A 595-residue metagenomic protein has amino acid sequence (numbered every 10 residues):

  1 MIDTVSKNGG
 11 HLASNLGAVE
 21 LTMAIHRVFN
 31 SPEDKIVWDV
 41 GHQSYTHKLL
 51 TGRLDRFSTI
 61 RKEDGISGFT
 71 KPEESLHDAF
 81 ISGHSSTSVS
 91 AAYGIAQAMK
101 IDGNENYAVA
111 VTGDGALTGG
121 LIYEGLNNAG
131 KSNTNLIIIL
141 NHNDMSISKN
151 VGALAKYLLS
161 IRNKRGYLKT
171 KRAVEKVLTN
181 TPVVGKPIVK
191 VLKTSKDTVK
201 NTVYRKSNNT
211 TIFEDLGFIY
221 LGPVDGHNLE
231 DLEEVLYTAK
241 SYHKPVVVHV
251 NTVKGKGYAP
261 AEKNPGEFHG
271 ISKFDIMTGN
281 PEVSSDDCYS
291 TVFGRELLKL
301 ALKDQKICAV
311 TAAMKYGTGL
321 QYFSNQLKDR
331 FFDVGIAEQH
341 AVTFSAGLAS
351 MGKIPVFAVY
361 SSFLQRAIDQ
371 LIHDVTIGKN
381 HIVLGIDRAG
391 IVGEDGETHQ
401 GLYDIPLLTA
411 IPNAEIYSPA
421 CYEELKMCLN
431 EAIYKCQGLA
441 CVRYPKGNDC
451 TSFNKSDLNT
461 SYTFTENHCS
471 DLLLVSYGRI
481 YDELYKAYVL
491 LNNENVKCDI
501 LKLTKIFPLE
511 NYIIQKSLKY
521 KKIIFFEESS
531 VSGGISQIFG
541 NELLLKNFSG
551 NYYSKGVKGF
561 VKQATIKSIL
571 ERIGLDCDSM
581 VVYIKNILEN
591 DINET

Functional and structural regions predicted by a protein language model:
M1-T4, P260-I276: Cofactor-/ligand-binding subdomain signature composed of acidic, glycine-rich, tryptophan-containing flexible loops
D3, H11-S132, K306-I307, T311-A312 (+1 more regions): Cofactor-binding active-site loop characterized by glycine-rich and histidine/acidic residues
V5-G9, G217-Y220, P412-E415: Short amphipathic alpha-helical interaction patches enriched in hydrophobic/aromatic residues with interspersed Lys/Arg
T22, H26, A96, V109-G113 (+10 more regions): Short, well-ordered alpha-helical packing segments
T59-A91, I101-E105, K131-E267, G279-Q326 (+8 more regions): Thiamine diphosphate
A108, T112-G125, G319, F331 (+3 more regions): Extended, hydrophobic alpha-helical segments in both membrane/secreted and soluble proteins
K273-D275, T409-F453: Helix-enriched interaction subdomains in cytosolic or periplasmic regions, typified by TIR/SEFIR signaling/NADase cores
V334-G335, V359-Y360, S418-C421, E527-E528: Short beta->alpha connector loops at strand-helix junctions that form conserved, small/polar/Pro-enriched
